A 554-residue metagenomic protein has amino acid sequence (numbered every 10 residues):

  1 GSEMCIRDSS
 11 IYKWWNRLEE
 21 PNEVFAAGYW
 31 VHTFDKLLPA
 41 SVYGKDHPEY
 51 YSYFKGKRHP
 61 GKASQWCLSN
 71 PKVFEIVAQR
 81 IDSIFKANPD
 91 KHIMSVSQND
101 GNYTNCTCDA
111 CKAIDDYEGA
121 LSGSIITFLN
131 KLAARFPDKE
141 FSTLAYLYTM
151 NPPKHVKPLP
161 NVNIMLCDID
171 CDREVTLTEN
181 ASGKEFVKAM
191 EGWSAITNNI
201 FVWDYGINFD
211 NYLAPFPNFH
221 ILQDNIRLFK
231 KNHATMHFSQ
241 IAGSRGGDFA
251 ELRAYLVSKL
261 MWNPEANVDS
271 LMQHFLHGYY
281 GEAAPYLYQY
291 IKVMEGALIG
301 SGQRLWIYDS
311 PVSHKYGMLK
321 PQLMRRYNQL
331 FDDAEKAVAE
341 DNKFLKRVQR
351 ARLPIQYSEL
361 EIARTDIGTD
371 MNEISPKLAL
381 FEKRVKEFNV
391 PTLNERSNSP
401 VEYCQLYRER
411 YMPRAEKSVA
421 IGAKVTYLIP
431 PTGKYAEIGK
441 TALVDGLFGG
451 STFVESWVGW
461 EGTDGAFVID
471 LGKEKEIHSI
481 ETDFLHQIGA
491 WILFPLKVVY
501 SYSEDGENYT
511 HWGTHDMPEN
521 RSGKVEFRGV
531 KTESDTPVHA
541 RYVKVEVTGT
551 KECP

Functional and structural regions predicted by a protein language model:
G1-E3, R7-I126, A133-P137, S142 (+2 more regions): Feature activates predominantly on carbohydrate-active enzymes
G1-I6, L380-A415, T548: Short, small-residue-biased leader/transition segments that mark boundaries at the very start of proteins
G61, Y411-I477, D483-F494, E504 (+2 more regions): Disordered, acidic Ser/Thr/Pro-rich linker "stalks" and the adjacent N-terminal cap of the next globular domain
S69-E75, S83, K184-P285, Q289: Structured mid-domain segments that build the active-site/substrate or prosthetic-cofactor binding neighborhood
I114-L132, P160-E179, K259-N267: Acidic, His- and aromatic-enriched active-site or binding-groove loops in soluble protein domains that engage sugars
S142-D170, L213-N218, G246-A254: Substrate-binding cleft/loops of secretory-pathway carbohydrate-active enzymes
K524-Y542: Short, surface-exposed tryptophan/glycine-enriched loops that mediate extracellular molecular recognition
V545-C553: Short beta-strand-plus-loop segments that form exposed binding edges in beta-rich domains
